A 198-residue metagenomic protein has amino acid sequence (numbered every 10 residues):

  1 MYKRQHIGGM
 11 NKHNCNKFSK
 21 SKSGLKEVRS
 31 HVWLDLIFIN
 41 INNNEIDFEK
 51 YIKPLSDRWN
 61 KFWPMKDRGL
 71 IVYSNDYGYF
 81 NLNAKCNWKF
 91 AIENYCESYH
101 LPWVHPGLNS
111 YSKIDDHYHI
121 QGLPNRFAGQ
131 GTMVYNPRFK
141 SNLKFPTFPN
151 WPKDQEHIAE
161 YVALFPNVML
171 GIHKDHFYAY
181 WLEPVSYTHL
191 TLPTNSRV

Functional and structural regions predicted by a protein language model:
M1-Q5, T188-T194: Conserved small/polar residues in nucleotide/adenosyl-binding loops
K3-N42, E49-D57: Rieske [2Fe-2S] iron-sulfur-binding domain
G24-L25, V32-L34, K85-N87, G122 (+2 more regions): Short, well-ordered loop/turn elements at secondary-structure boundaries
E45, I92, C96-L190: Glycine-enriched catalytic-core subsegment of oxygenase/oxidase enzymes
K53-L55, C86-E97: Loop-centered beta-sheet repeat module
R58-G69: A short, charged helix-loop
S74-K85: Short amphipathic
